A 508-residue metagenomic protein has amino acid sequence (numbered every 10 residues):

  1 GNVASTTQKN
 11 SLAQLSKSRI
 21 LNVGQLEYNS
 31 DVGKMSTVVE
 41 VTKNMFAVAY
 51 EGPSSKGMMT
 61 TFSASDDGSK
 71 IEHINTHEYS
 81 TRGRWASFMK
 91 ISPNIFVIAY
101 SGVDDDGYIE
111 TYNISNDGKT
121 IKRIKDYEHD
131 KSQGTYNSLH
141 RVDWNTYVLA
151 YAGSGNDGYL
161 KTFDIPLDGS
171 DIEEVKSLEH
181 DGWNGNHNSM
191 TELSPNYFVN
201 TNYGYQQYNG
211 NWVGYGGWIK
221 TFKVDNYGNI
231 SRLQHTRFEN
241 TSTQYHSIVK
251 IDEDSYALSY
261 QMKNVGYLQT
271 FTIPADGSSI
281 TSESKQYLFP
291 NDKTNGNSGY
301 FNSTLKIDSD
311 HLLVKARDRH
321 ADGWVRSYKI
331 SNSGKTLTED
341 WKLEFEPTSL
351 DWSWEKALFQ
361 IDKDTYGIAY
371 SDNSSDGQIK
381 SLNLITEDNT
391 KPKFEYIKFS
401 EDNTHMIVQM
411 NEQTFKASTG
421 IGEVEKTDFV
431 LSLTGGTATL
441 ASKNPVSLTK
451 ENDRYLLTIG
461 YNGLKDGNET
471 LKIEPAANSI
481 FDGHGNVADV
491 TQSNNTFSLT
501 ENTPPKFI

Functional and structural regions predicted by a protein language model:
G1-T6, L12, E387-I508: Non-catalytic beta-sheet/beta-sandwich ligand-binding modules that flank or precede catalytic cores
S5-E387: Extracellular, repeat-based ectodomains that mediate carbohydrate processing or recognition
